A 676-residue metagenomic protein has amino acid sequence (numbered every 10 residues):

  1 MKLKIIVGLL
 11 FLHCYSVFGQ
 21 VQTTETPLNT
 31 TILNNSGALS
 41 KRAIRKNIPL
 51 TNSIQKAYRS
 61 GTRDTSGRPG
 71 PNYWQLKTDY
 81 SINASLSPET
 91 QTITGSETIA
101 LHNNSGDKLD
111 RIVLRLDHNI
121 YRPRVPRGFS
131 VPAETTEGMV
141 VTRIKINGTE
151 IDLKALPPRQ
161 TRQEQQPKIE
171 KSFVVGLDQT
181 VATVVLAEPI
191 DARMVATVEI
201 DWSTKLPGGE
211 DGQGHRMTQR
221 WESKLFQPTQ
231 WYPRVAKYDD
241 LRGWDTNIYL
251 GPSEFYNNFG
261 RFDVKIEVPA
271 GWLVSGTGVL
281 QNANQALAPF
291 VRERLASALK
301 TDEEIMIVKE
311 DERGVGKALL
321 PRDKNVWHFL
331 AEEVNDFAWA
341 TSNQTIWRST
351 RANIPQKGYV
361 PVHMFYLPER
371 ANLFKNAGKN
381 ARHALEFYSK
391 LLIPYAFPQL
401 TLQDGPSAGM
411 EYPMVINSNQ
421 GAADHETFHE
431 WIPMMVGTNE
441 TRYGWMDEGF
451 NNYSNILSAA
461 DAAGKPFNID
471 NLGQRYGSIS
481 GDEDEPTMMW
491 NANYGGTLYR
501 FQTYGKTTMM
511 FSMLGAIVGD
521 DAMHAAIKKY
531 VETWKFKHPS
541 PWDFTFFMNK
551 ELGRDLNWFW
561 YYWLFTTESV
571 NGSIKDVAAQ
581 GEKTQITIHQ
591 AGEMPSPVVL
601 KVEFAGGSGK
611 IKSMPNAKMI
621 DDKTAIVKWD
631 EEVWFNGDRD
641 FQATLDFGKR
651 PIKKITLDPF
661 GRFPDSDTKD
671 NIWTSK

Functional and structural regions predicted by a protein language model:
G19-V21, R45-Y58, T62-R63, F329 (+1 more regions): Hydrophobic alpha-helical and helix-loop surface patches within well-folded domains that function as non-catalytic
Q20-T94, N557-W558: N-terminal, polar/Ser/Thr-rich
L28-A43, N83, T92, H102 (+5 more regions): A surface-exposed beta-strand-loop module
Q91-N104, E582-H589: Short beta-strand elements of extracellular/lumenal beta-sandwich folds
L109-R159, F226, E267-W272, E603-M614: Solvent-exposed beta-hairpin/edge-strand motifs
R124-E137, S203-F262, F660-K676: Glycine/proline-rich low-complexity spacer/linker segments in large multi-domain proteins
P233-W244, L250-D424, N452-Y453: Hydrophobic helix-coil surface modules that form long, contiguous segments used for peptide/substrate interaction
S275-G276, A288, A340, L556 (+2 more regions): Beta-strand-rich binding/interaction modules
